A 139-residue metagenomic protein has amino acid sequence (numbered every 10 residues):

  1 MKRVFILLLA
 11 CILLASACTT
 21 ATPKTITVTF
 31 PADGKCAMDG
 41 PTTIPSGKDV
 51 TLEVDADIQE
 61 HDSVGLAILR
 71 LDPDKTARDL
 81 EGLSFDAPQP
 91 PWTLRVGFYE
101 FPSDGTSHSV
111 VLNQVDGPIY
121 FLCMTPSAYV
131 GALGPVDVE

Functional and structural regions predicted by a protein language model:
M1-V4: Positively charged n-region of N-terminal signal peptides that target proteins for export
L14-A17: C-terminal motif of bacterial Sec signal peptides marking the signal peptidase cleavage site
A21-T51: N-terminal edge beta-strand
I44-P45, D57-V64, P90-E139: Extracellular/periplasmic metallocenter environments
T51-D57: Short edge beta-strand/loop segments characteristic of extracellular beta-sandwich folds
G65-L69: Beta-strand signatures of extracellular beta-sandwich domains
L71-G82: Short aromatic-acidic-glycine turn motif
